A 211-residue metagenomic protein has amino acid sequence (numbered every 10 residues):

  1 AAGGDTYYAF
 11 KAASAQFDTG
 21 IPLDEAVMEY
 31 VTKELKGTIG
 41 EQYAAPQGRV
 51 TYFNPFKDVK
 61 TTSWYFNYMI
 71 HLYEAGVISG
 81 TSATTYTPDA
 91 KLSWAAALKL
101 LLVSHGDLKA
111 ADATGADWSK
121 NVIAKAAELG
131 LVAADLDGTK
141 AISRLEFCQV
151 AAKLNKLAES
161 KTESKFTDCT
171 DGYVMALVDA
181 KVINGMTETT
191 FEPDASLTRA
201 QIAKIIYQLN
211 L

Functional and structural regions predicted by a protein language model:
A1-N54: Catalytic centers of hydrolytic enzymes
Y52-F66, S79-L145, A151-Y173, N184-S196 (+1 more regions): Feature responds to low-complexity, polar/acidic, surface-exposed segments characteristic of secreted/exported proteins
Y73-E74, D89: N-terminal targeting and processing segments
G76, K181: Phosphate/pyrophosphate-binding loop motifs in nucleotide- or prenyl diphosphate-using proteins
